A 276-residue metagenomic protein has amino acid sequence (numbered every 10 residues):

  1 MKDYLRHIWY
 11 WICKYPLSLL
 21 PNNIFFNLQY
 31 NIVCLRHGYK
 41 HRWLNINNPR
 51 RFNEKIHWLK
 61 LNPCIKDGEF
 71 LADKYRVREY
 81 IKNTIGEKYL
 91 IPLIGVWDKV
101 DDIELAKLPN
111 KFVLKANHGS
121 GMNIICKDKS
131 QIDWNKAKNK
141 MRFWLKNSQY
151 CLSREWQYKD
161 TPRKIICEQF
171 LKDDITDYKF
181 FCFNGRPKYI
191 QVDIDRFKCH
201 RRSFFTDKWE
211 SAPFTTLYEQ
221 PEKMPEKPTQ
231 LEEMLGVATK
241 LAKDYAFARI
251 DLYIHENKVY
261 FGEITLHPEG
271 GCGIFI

Functional and structural regions predicted by a protein language model:
M1-P63: Membrane-proximal basic amphipathic "stem/tether" segments
N45-Q131, M141-W156, K164: A conserved helix-loop-beta module that forms one wall/lid of the active-site cleft in ATP-utilizing catalytic domains
W97, H118, Q169-L171, C182-N184 (+1 more regions): Short, flexible loop/turn elements at secondary-structure junctions
L108, S130, W134-Y218: Phosphate-binding site of ATP-dependent enzymes
F112, K188, A248, Y260-G262: Protein kinase-like catalytic core scaffold
I125-C126, C199-F205, G271-F275: A short, polar/proline- and glycine-enriched secondary-structure boundary/capping micro-motif
D160, K164, R202-V259: A long amphipathic alpha-helix within ATP-dependent nucleotide-binding catalytic cores
G236, I254-I276: C-terminal active-site "lid" helix and adjoining low-complexity regulatory extension at the edge of ATP-using catalytic
